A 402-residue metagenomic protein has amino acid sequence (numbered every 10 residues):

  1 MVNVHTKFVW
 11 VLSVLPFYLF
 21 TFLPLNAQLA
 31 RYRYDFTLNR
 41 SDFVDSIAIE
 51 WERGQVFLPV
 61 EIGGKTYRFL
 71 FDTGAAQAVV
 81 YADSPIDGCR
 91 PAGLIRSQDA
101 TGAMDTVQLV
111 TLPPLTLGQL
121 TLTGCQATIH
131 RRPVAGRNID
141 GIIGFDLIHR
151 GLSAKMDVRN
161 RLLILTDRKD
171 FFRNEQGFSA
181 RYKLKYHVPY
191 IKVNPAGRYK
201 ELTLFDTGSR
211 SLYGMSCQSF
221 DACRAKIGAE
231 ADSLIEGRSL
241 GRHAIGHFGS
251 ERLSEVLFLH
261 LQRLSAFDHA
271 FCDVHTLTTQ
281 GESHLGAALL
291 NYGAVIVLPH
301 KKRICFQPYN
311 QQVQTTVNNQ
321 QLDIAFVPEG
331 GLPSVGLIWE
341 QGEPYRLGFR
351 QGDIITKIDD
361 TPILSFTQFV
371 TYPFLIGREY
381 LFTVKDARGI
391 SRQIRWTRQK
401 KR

Functional and structural regions predicted by a protein language model:
M1-R31: Bacterial Sec-dependent N-terminal signal peptides
L25-R402: Pepsin/retropepsin-fold aspartyl endopeptidases
